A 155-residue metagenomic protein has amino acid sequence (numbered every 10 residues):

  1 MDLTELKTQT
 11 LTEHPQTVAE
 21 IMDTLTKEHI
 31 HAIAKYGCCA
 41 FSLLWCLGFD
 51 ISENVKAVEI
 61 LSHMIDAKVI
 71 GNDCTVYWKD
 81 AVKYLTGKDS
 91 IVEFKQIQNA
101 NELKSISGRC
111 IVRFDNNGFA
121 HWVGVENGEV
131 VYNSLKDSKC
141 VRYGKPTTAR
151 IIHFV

Functional and structural regions predicted by a protein language model:
M1-V69: Active-site-adjacent structural segments surrounding the nucleophilic cysteine of cysteine proteases and isopeptidases
G48-F154: Conserved active-site-adjacent core of cysteine acyl-enzyme catalytic domains
